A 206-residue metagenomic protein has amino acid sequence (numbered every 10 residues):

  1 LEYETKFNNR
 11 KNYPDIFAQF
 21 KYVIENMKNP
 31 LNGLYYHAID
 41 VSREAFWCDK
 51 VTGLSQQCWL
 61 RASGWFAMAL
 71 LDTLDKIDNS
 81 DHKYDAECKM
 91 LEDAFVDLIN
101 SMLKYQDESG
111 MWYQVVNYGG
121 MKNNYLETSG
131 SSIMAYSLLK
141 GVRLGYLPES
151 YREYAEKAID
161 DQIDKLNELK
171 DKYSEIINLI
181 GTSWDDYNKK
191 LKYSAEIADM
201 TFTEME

Functional and structural regions predicted by a protein language model:
L1-N9, W65-E87, S132-L147, E206: Well-ordered alpha-helical scaffold segments within catalytic/enzyme domains
E4-K11, F20, D49-G53: Active-site cleft segment of glycoside hydrolase catalytic domains centered on the general acid/base Glu
R10-P14, D85-K89, D93, E149 (+1 more regions): Short, solvent-exposed positions on alpha-helices
Y13, F17-F20, G64, L71 (+2 more regions): Extracellular glycan-targeting catalytic surfaces
P14-Y36, V41-F46, E92-G110, Y154-K172: Long, well-ordered core segments of solenoidal/helical folds
N29-G33, K76-D85, Q106-W112, L144-E149 (+1 more regions): Surface-exposed helix-capping loop/turn segments at secondary-structure junctions
W47-M68, D85-E87, L91, Q106 (+3 more regions): Solvent-exposed loop and edge beta-strand segments that line ligand/cofactor-binding and catalytic clefts
N123-L126, G130, A135-Y136, K140-E206: CBM-like carbohydrate-recognition segments
